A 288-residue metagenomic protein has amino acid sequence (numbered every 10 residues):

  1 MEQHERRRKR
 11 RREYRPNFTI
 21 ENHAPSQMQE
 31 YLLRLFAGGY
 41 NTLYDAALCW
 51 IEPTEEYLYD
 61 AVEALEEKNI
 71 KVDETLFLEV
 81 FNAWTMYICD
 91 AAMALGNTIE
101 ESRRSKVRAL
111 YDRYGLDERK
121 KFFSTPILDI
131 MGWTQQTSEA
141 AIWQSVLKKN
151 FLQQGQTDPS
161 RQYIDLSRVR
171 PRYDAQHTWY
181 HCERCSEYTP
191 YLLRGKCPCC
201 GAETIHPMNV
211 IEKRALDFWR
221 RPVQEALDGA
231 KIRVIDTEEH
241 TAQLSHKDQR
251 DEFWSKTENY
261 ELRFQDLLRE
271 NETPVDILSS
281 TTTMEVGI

Functional and structural regions predicted by a protein language model:
M1-N271: Helicase motor interdomain insertion/brace
E187, G287-I288: Extended amphipathic secondary-structure runs
N271-G287: Conserved two-lobed SF2 helicase motor
